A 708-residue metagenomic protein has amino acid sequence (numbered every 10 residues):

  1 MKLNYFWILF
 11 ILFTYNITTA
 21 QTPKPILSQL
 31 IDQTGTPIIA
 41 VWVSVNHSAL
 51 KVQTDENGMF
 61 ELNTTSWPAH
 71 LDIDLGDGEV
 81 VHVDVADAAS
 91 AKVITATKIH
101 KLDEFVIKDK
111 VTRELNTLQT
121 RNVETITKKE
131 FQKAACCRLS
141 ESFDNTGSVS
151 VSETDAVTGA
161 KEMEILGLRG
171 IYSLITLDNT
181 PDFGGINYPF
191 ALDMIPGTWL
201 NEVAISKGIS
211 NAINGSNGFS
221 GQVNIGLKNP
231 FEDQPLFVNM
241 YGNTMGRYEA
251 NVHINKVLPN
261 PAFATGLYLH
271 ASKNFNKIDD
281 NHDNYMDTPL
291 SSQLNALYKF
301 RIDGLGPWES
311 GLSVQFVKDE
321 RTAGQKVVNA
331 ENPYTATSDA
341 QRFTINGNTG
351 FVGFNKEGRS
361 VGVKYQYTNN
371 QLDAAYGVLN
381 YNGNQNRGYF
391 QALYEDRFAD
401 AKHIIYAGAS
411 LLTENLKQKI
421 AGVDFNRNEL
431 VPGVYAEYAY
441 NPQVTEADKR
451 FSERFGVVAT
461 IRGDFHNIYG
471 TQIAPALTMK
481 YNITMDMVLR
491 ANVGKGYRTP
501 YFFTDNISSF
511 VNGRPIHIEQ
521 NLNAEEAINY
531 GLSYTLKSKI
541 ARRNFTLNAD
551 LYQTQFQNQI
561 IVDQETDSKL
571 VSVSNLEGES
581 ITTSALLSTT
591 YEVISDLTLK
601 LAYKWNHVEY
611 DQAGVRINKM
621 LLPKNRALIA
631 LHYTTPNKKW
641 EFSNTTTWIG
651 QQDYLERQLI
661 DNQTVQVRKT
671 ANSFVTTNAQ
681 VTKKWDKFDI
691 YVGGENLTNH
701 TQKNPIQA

Functional and structural regions predicted by a protein language model:
Q33, W42-N46, D74-G78, A86-Q132 (+2 more regions): Short, acidic, small-residue-rich periplasmic hinge/interaction motif at the N-terminus of Gram-negative outer-membrane
F60-N63, E162, T180-K207, A296 (+1 more regions): Short acidic/polar hinge/loop motifs at secondary-structure boundaries that mediate gating or recognition
S90-T95, L139-S142, K161-E164, T176 (+5 more regions): N-terminal periplasmic accessory domains that precede and gate Gram-negative outer-membrane beta-barrel machines
S140-P181: Extracytoplasmic beta-strand/coil segments of soluble accessory domains associated with Gram-negative outer-membrane
P261, G362-Q366, N370-A374, R490 (+2 more regions): Membrane-embedded beta-barrel scaffold of Gram-negative outer-membrane proteins
N274-N295, R301-V361, Q366-Q385, N426: Flexible loop and strand-edge segments within Gram-negative outer membrane beta-barrel domains
V444, Y552-Q555, N575-R657: Gram-negative outer-membrane beta-barrel transporters
Y497, L599, W648-Q658, V681-A708: C-terminal beta-signal and adjacent terminal beta-strands/loops of Gram-negative outer-membrane beta-barrel proteins
